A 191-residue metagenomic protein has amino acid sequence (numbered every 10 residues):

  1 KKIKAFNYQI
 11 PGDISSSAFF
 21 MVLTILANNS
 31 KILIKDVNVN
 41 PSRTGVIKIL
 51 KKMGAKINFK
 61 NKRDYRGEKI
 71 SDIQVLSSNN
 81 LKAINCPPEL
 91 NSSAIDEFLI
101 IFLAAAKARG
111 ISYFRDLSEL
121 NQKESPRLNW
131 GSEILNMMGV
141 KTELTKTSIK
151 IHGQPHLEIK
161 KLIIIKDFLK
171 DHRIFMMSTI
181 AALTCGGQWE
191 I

Functional and structural regions predicted by a protein language model:
K1-I191: Short, structured segments at the rim of ligand-binding sites
